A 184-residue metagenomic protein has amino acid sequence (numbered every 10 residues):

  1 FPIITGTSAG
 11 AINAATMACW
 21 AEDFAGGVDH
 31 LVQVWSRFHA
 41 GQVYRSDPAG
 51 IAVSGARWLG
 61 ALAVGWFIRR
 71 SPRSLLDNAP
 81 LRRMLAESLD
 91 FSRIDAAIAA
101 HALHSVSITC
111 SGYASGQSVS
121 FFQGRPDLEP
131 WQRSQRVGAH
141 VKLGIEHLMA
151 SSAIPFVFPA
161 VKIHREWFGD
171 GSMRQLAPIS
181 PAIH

Functional and structural regions predicted by a protein language model:
F1-R73, A79, L85, G124-R133 (+2 more regions): Patatin-like phospholipase
V32-W35, L76, V157-F158, F168-G169: Broad hydrophobic/π-residue packing in well-ordered secondary structure
A40-V43, D90, A153: Generic structural signal for secondary-structure transition and capping sites
P72-C110, V119-F121: Active-site periphery "cap/insert" segments of enzyme catalytic domains
A99-H184: Active-site gating loop/helix substructures
